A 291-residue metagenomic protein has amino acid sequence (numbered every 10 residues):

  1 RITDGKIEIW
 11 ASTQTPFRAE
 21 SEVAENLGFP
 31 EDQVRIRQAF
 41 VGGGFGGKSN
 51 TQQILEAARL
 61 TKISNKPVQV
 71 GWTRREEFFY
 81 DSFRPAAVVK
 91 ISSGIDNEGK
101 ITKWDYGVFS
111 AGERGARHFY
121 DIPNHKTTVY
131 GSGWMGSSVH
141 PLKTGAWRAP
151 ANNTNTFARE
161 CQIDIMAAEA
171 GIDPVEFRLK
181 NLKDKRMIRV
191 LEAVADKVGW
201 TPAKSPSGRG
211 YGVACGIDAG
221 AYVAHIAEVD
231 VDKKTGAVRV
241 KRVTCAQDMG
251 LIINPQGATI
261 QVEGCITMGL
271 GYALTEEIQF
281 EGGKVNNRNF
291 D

Functional and structural regions predicted by a protein language model:
R1-L251, L274-G282, N287-F290: Structural alpha/beta core scaffold segments of enzyme domains
I252-T267: Conserved phosphate-binding loops in nucleotide/dinucleotide-binding enzymes
